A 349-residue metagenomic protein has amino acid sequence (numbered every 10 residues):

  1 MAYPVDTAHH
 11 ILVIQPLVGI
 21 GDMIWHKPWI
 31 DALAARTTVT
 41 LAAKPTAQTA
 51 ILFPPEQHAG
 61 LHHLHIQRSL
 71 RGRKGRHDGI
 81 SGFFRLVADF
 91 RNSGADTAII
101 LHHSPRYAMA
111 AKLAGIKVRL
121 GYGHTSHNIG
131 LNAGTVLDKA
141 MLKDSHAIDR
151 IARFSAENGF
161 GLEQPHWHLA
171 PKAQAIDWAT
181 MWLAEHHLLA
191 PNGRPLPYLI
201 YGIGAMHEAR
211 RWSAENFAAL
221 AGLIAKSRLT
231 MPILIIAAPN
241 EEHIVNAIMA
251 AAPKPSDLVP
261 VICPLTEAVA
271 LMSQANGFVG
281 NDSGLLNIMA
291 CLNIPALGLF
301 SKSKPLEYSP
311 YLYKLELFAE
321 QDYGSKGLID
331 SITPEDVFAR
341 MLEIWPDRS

Functional and structural regions predicted by a protein language model:
M1-S349: Catalytic machinery of carbohydrate-active enzymes, primarily nucleotide-sugar-dependent glycosyltransferases
